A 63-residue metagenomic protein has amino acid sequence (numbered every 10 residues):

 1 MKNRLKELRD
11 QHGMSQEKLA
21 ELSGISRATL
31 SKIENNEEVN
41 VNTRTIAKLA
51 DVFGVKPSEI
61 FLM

Functional and structural regions predicted by a protein language model:
N3-L22: Short basic helix-loop element that most often maps to the first helix and adjoining turn of HTH DNA-binding modules
L5, L19, L30-I33, I60: Conserved hydrophobic/aromatic packing and binding residues within compact polymer-binding modules
E7-L8, N42-R44: Short, Lys/Arg-enriched C-terminal cap helix and immediately downstream tail that follows
L22, N40, D51-V52: Residue cluster at the C-terminal edge of the helix-turn-helix DNA-binding motif
I25-V39: Recognition helix of helix-turn-helix/homeodomain-like DNA-binding domains that insert into the DNA major groove
R44-E59: DNA major-groove recognition helix of helix-turn-helix/homeodomain DNA-binding modules
M63: Short acidic/histidine-centered micro-motifs embedded in hydrophobic/aromatic stretches that mark compact functional
